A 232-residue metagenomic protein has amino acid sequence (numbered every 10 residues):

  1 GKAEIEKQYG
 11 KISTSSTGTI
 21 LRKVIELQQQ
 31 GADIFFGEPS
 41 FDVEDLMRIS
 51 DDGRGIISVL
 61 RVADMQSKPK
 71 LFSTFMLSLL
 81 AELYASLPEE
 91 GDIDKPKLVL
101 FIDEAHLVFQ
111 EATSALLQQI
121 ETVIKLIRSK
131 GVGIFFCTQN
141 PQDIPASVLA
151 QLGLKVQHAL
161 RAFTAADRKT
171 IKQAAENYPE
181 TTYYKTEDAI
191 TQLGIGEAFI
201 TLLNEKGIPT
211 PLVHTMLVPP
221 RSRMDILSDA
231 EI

Functional and structural regions predicted by a protein language model:
G1-K125, I190-G194, I200-L202: P-loop NTPase motor domains
D103, Q139-N140: Conserved H-loop
N140-V148: Short, glycine/polar-rich helix-capping loops at beta-to-alpha or helix-loop-helix junctions that flank or form
S147-L160: A short helix-turn-beta junction within AAA+ P-loop NTPase domains corresponding to the substrate/partner-engaging
T164-A174: Conserved AAA+ ATPase core "coupling" helix
K172-G194: Phosphate/diphosphate-binding loops
T191-I232: Conserved P-loop NTPase motor module
